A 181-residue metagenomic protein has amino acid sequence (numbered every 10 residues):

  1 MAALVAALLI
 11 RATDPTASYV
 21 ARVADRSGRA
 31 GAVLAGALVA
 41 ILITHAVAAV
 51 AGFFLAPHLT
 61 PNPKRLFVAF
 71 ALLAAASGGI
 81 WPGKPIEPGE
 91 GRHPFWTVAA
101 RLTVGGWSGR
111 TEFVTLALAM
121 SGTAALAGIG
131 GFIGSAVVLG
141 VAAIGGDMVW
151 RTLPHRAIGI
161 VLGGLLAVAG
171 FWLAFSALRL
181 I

Functional and structural regions predicted by a protein language model:
M1-F53, V114-A124, G128-F132: Juxtamembrane transmembrane-helix termini in multi-pass membrane transport proteins
A2-A3, V33, R65, P94-V98 (+2 more regions): Residue-level signature of transmembrane alpha-helical entry/exit and packing/kink sites in multi-pass membrane
A17-Y19, A48, A136-M148: Transmembrane alpha-helical segments of integral membrane proteins
G28-I86, I144-W150, V161: Membrane helix-loop-helix hairpins that form the core translocation module of multi-pass transporters
A40-T44, F95-W107, I160-W172: Small-residue-rich segments of transmembrane alpha-helices in multi-pass membrane proteins, especially helix faces
A74-G105: Alpha-helical multi-pass membrane helix bundles of inner-membrane/thylakoid proteins, especially permease cores
F171-I181: Juxtamembrane boundary at the C-terminal end of a transmembrane helix
